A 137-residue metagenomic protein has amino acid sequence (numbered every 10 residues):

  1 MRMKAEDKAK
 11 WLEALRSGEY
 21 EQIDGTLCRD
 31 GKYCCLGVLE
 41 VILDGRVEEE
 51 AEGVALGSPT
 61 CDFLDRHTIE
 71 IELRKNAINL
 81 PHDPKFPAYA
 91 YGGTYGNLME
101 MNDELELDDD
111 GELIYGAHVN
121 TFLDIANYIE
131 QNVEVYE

Functional and structural regions predicted by a protein language model:
M1-E137: Catalytic phosphate/metal-binding cores of nucleic-acid and nucleotide-processing enzymes, i.e., regions that mediate
